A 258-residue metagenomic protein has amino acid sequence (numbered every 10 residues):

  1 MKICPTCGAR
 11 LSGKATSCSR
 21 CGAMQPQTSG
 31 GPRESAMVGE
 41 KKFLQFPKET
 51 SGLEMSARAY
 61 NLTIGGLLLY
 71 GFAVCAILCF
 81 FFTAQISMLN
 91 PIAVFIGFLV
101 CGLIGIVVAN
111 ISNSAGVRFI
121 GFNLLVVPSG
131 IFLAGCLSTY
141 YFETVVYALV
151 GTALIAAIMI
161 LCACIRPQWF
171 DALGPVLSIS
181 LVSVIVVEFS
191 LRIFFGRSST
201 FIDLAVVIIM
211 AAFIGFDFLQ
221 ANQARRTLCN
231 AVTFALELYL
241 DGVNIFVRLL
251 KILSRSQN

Functional and structural regions predicted by a protein language model:
K2-S12, T16-N258: A hydrophobic alpha-helical transmembrane-helix feature that marks the membrane cores and membrane-interface segments
